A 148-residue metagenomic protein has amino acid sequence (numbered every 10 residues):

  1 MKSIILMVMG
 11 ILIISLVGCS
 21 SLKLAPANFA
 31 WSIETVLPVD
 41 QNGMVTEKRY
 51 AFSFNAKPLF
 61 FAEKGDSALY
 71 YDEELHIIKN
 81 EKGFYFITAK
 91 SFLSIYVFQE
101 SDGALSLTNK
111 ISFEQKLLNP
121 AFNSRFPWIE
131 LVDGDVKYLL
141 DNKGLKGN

Functional and structural regions predicted by a protein language model:
M1-S20: Sec-dependent bacterial lipoprotein signal peptides
L16-I33: Bacterial Sec signal peptide processing site at the extreme N-terminus
T46-K64, S106-Q115, N148: Beta-propeller fold detector
D66-I78, E114-F126: Repeated scaffold domains used in trafficking and secretory/extracellular systems, primarily beta-propellers
I87-S91, E130-D135: Conserved beta-strand positions in repeat-built beta-propeller and related beta-rich domains
I95-V97, L139-L140: Conserved blade-register residue in beta-propeller folds
Q99-G103, N142-G144: Short loop/turn segments that connect beta-strands within beta-propeller blades
V136-N148: Short, low-complexity, Pro/Ser/Thr/Gly-rich segments in the mature regions of secreted, periplasmic
